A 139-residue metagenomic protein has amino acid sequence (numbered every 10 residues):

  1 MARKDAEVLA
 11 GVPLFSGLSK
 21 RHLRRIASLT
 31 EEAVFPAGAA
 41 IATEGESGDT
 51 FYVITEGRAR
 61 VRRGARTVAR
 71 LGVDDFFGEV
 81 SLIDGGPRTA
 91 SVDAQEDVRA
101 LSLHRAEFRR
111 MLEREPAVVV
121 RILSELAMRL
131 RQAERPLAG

Functional and structural regions predicted by a protein language model:
M1-G139: Cytosolic regulatory regions built on CNB/CRP/Popeye-like sensor folds
